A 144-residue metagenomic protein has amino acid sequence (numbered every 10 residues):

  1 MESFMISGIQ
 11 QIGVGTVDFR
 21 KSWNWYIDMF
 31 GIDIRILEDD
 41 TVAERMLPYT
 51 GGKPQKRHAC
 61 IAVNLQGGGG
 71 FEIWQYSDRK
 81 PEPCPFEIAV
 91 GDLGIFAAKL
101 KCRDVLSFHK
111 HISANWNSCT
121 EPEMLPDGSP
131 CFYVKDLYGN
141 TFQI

Functional and structural regions predicted by a protein language model:
M1-M5, N24, D28, P81: Polar low-complexity intrinsically disordered regions
M1-M5, Q11-V14, L37-E38, G68-W74 (+2 more regions): Vicinal oxygen chelate
M1-S3, T50, A62, E87-A89 (+1 more regions): Residues embedded in well-ordered secondary-structure elements
G15-G68, M124: Core segments of cupin and vicinal oxygen chelate
A43-L47, P83-C84, W116-C119: Short secondary-structure boundary micro-motifs
G51-K53, F71, P81-F86, V90-D92 (+1 more regions): Post-signal peptide N-terminal segment of secreted/secretory-pathway proteins
L93-A97: Eukaryotic phosphotyrosine signaling hubs
